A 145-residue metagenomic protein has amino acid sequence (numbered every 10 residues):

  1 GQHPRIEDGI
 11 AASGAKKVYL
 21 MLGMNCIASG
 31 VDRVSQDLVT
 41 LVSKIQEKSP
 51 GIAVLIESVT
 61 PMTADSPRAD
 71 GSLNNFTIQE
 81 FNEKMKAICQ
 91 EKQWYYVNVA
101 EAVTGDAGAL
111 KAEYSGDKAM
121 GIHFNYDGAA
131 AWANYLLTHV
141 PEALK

Functional and structural regions predicted by a protein language model:
G1-V39: Conserved SGNH/GDSL esterase-like catalytic core that processes O-acyl groups on lipids and polysaccharides
I6-S13, Q46-K48, P141-K145: Surface-exposed acidic, glycine-flexible loop patches that form ligand/cofactor-binding and adhesion interfaces
E7, S43, K118-G121: Generic anion/oxyanion-binding catalytic loop in active/binding sites
S13-V18, S49-L55, E91-Y95: Loop/turn elements at helix/coil->beta-strand transitions in domains of secreted/extracellular proteins
M21-I27, S43-Q79, A100: Active-site segments of SGNH/GDSL-like serine hydrolases that catalyze O-acetyl group transfer/hydrolysis on lipids
L38-S43, N82, K86: Generic structural signal for well-ordered alpha-helices, preferentially at hydrophobic/aromatic core positions
P61-K145: Catalytic His-Asp segment of secreted/periplasmic serine-dependent ester chemistry enzymes
